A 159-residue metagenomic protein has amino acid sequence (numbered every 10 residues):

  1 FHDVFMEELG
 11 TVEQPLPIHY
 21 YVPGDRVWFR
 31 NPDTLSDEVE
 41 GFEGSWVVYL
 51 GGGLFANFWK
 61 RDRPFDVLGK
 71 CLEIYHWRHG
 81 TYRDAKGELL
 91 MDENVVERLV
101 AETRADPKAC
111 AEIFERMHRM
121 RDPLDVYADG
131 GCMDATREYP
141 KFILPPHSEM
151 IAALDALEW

Functional and structural regions predicted by a protein language model:
F1-R26, N31-G41, L50-W159: Cysteine-nucleophile amide-bond enzymes
G44: Basic (Lys/Arg-enriched) interaction patch that binds polyanionic ligands
